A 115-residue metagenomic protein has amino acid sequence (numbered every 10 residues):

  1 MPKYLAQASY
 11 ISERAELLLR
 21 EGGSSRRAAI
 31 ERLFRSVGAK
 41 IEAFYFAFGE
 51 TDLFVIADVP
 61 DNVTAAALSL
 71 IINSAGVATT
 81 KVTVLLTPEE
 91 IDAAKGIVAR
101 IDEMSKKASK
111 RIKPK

Functional and structural regions predicted by a protein language model:
M1-K115: A compositional/biophysical signature of low hydrophobicity enriched in polar/charged and small residues
